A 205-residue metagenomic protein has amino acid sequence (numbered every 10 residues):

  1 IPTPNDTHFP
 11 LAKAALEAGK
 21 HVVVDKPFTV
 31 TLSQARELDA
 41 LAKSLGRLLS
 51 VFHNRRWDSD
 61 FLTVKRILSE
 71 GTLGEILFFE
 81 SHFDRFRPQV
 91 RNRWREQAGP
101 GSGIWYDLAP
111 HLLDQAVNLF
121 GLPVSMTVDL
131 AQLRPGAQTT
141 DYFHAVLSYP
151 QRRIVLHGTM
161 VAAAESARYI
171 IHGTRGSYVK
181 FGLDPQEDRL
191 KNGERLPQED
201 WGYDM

Functional and structural regions predicted by a protein language model:
I1, V24, L49-V51, E80 (+1 more regions): Hydrophobic residues in well-ordered beta-strands that form the structural core
I1-L41: Beta-loop-alpha module in the N-terminal Rossmann-like domain of NAD(P)-dependent dehydrogenases, especially those
P10, E37, T63-R66, Q115 (+1 more regions): Alpha-helical elements of Rossmann-like donor-binding domains used by nucleotide-donor carbohydrate transfer enzymes
L16-E17, K43-S44, S69-T72: Residue-level signal for alpha-helix termini/capping positions
A18-K20, L45-L48, Y149-R152: A short helix->loop->beta-strand "cap" motif at the edges of active sites that frequently abuts
L48, R55-G136: Predominantly a Rossmann-like dinucleotide-binding segment in NAD(P)-dependent oxidoreductases
L113-E194: Contiguous beta-strand/loop segments that form the cofactor/metal-binding neighborhood of enzyme cores
W201-M205: C-terminal helical cap and adjacent loop that interface with cofactors, partners, or active-site loops
